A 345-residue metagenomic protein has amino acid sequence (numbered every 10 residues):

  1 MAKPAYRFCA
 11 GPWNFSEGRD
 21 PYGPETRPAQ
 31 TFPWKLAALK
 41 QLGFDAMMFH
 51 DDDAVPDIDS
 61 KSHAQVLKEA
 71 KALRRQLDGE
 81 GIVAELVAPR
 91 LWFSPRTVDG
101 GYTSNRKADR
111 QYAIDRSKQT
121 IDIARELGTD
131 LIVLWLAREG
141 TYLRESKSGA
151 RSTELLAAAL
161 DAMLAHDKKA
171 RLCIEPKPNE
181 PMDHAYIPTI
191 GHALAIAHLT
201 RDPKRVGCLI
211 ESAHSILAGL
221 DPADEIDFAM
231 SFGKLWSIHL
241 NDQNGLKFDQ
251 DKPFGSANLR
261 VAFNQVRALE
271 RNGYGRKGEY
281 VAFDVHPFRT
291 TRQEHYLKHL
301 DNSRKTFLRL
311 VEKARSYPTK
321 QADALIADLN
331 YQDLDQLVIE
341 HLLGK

Functional and structural regions predicted by a protein language model:
M1-E126, D202-P203, D301-K345: N-terminal pre-domain/capping segments
Y6-F15, M47-F49, I82-P89, I132-L134 (+4 more regions): Hydrophobic faces of well-ordered beta-strands that scaffold small-molecule active sites in alpha/beta enzyme cores
A10, Y142-N258: Acidic/histidine-rich catalytic cores of soluble enzymes
N14-S16, D51-D53, A88-F93, L136-G140 (+4 more regions): Active-site-proximal loop/turn and secondary-structure-junction residues that shape catalytic pockets, frequently
Q41-F44, A124, T129, K169 (+2 more regions): A structural motif
S60-G81, T103-R110, G140-A157, D183-H198 (+3 more regions): Short, electropositive alpha-helical surface patch
E80-D99, I132-L143, P178-N179, A185: Substrate-binding cleft and catalytic face of glycoside hydrolase catalytic domains, especially the flexible beta-alpha
P222-D224, L259-Y274: A short, acidic, amphipathic alpha-helical segment used as a generic capping/interface helix at domain edges
